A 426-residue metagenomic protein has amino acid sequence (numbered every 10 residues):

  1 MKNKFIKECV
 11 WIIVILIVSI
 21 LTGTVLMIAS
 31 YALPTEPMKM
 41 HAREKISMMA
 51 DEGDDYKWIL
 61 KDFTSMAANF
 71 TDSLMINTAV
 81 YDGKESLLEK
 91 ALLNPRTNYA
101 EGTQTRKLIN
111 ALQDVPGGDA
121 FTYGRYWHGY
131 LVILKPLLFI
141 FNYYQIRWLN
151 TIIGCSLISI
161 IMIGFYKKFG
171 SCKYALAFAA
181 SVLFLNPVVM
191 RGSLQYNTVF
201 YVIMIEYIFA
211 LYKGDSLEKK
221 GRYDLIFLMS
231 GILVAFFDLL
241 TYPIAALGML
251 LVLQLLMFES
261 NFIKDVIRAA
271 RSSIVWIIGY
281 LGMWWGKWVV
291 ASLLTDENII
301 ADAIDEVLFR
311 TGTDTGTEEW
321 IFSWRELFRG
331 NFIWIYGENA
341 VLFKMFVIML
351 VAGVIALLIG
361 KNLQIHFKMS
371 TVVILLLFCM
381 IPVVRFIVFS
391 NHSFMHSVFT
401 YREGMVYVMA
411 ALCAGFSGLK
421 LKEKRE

Functional and structural regions predicted by a protein language model:
M1-K7, K168, L211-Y223, L256-R268 (+2 more regions): Membrane-interface junctions at the ends of membrane-embedded or membrane-associated helices
V132, A179-V202, I232-F236: Aromatic- and kink-enriched transmembrane "portal" helix at the membrane-lumen/periplasm boundary that abuts
V132-N150: Juxtamembrane segments of multi-pass membrane glycosylation machinery that transfer sugars from lipid-linked donors
T151-L176: Transmembrane-helix motifs of polytopic, lipid-linked glycan transferases
Y223-L250, R268-L281: Membrane-interface alpha helices of multi-pass inner-membrane proteins
A269-G353: Membrane-lumen/periplasm interface segments of specific transmembrane helices in polyprenyl phosphate-linked
I355-C379: Membrane-interface helix-loop-helix junctions at transmembrane boundaries of multi-pass membrane enzymes, predominantly
M395-S417: Hydrophobic/aromatic-rich transmembrane helices and adjacent perimembrane loops
